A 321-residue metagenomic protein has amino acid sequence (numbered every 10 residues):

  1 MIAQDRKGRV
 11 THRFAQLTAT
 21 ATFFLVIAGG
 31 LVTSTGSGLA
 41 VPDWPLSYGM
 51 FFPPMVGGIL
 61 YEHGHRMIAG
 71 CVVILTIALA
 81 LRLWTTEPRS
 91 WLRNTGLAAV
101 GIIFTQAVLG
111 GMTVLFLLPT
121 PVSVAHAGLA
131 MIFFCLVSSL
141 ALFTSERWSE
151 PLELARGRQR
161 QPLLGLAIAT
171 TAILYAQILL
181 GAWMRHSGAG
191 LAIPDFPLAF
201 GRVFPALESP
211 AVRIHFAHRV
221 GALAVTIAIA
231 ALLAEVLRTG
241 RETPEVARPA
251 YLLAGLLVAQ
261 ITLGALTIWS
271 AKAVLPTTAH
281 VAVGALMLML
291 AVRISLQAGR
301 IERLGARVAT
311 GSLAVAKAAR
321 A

Functional and structural regions predicted by a protein language model:
M1-A321: Polytopic transmembrane helical bundles with strong interfacial aromatic enrichment
